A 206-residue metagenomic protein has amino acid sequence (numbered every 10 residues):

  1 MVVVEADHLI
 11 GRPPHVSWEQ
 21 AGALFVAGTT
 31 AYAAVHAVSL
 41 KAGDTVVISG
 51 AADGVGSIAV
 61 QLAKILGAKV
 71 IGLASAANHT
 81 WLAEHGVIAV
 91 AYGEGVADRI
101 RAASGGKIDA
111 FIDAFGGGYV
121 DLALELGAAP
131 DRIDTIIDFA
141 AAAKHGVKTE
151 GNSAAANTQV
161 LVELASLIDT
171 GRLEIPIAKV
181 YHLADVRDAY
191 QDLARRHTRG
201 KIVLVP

Functional and structural regions predicted by a protein language model:
M1-P206: Terminal helix/beta-alpha structural elements that buttress the NAD(P)+-binding lobe
